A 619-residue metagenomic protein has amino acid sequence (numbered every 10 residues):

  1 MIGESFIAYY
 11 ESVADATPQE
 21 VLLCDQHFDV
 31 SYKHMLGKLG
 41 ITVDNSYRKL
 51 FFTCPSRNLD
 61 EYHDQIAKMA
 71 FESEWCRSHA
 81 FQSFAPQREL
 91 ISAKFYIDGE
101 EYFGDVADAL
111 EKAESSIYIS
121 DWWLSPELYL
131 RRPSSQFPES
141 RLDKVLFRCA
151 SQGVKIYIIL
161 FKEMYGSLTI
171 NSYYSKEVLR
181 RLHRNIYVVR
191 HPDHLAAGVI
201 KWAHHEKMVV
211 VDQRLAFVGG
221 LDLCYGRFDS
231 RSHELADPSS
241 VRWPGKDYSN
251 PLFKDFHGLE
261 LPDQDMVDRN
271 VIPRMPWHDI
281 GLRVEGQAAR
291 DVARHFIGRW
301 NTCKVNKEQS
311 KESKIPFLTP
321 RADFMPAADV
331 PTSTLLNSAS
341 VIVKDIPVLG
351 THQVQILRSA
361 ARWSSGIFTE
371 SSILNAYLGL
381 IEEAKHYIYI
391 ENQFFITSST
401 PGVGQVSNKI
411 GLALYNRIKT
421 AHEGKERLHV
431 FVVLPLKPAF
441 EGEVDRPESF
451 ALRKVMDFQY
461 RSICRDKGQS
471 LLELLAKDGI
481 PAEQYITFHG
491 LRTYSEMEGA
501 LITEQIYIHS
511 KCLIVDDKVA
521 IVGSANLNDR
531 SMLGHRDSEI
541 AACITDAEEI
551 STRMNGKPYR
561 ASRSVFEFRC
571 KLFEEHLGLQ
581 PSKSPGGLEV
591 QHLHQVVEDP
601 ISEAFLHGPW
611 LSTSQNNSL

Functional and structural regions predicted by a protein language model:
M1-E4, Y10, T17-E20, H34-G37 (+12 more regions): HKD-type phospholipase D/PLD-like phosphodiesterase module
D25-K33: Structured surface patches comprising rigid loops and adjacent beta-strands/short helices at the edges of well-ordered
D44, R57, Q65-A70, W300-K304 (+3 more regions): Non-catalytic C-terminal accessory region of glycerolipid acyltransferases and related lyso-lipid remodeling enzymes
L142, Y377, I390-N392, I410-I418 (+1 more regions): Extended, hydrophobic alpha-helical segments in both membrane/secreted and soluble proteins
V218-G219, I521-G523: Beta-strand scaffold of nucleotide-dependent catalytic cores
H489-S495, L501-I506, H535-L619: Pan-eukaryotic secretory-pathway lumenal catalytic ectodomains of glycan-active enzymes
K518: Catalytic core of tubulin tyrosine ligase-like
